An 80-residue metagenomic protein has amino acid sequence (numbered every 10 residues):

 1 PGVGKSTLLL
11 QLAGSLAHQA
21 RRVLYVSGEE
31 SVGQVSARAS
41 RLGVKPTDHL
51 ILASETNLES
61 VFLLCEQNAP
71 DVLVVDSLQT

Functional and structural regions predicted by a protein language model:
V3, T7-L12, L16-T80: Conserved inter-motif catalytic segment of the P-loop NTP-binding fold
